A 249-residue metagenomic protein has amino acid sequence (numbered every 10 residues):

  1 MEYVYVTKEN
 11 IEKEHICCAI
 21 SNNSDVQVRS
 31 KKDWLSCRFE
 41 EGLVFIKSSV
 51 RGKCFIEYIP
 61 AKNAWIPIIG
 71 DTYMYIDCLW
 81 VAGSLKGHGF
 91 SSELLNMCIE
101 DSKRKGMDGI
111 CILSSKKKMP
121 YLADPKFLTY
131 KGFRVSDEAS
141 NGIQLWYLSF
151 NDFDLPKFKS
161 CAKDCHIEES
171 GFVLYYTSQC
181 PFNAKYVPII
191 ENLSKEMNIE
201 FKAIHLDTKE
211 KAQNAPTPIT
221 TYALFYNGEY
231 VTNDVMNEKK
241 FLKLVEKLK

Functional and structural regions predicted by a protein language model:
M1-R51, S160-A162, F182, I189-L193: Short amphipathic alpha-helix that is part of the acyltransferase structural core
R51-K62, Y75, W80: Conserved beta-strand in the GNAT
I68-G83, V173: Conserved acetyl-CoA binding element of GNAT-fold acetyltransferases
V81, G87-S102: Conserved acetyl-CoA-binding loop-helix of GNAT-fold acetyltransferases
S102-K117: Conserved GNAT acetyl-CoA-binding A-motif
L113, T129-W146, V231: Conserved catalytic-core motifs of GNAT/GCN5-like acyltransferases
S140-D164: C-terminal "cap" of GNAT-fold acetyltransferases
N227-K249: Non-catalytic, surface beta->alpha helical segment in thiol-disulfide oxidoreductase systems
